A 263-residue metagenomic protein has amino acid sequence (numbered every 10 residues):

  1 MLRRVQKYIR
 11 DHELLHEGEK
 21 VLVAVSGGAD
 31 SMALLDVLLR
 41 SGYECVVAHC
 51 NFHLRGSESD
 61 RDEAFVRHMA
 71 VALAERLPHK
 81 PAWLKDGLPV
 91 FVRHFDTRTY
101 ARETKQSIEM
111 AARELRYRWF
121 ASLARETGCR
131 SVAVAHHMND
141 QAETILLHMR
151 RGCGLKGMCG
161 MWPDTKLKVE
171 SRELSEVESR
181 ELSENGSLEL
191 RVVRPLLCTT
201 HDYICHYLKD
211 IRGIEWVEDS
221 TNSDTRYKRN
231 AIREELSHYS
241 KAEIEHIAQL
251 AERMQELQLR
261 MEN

Functional and structural regions predicted by a protein language model:
M1-H148, K166-L188, D202, D210: ATP-dependent adenylation/nucleotidyltransferase module used to activate substrates
R10, S131, H137-K168, E178 (+1 more regions): Flexible helical/loop "lid" subdomain adjacent to adenine-nucleotide binding pockets
